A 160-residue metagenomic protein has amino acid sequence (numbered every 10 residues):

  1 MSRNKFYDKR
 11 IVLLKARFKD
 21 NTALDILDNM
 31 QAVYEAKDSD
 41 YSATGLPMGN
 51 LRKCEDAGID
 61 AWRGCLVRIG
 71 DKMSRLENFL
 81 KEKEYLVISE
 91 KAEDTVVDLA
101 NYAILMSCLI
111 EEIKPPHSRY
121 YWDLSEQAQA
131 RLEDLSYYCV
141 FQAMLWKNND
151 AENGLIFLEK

Functional and structural regions predicted by a protein language model:
M1-K160: Intrinsically disordered, low-complexity regulatory regions that flank transcription factor DNA-binding cores
